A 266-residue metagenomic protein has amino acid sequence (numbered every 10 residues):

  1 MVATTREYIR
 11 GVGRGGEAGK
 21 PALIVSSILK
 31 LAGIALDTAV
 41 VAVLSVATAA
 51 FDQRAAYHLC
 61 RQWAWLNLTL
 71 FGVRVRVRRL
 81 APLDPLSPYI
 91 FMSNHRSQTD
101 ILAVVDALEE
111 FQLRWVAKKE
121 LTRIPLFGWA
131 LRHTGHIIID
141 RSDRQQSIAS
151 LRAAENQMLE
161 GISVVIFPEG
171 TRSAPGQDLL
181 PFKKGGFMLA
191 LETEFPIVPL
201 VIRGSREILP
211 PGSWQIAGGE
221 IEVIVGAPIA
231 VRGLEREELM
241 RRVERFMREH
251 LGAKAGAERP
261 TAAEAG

Functional and structural regions predicted by a protein language model:
V2-E17, P21, I148-G266: Non-catalytic C-terminal accessory region of glycerolipid acyltransferases and related lyso-lipid remodeling enzymes
G13-R76, W129-H133: A transmembrane-helix-recognition feature enriched in membrane-embedded lipid enzymes and envelope glyco-/phospholipid
S27-G33, C60-L113, A117: Conserved H-X4-D acyltransferase segment
F71-R78, S147-I148, S205-E207: Short gly/ser/thr-rich secondary-structure transition/capping motifs
P88-I90, H136, S163-F167: Residue-level preference for the first positions of well-ordered beta-strands
N94, R132-T134, Q215-G218: Short, hinge-like loop/turn segments at secondary-structure boundaries
T99-I148, R152-A153: Membrane-embedded segments
